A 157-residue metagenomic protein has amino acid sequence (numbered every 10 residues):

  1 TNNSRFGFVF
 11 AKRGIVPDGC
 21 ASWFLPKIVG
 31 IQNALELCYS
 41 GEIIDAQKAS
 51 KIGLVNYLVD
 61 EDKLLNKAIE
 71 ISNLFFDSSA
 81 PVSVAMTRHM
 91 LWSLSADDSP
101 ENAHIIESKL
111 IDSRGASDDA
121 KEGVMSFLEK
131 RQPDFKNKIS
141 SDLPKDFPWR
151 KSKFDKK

Functional and structural regions predicted by a protein language model:
T1-S4, V55-I105, A116-D118, D134-K156: C-terminal long alpha-helix characteristic of the crotonase
T1-V82, S117: Crotonase-fold acyl-CoA enzyme core
R5, K12, D45, A96-D98 (+2 more regions): Localized chelating/binding microdomains that coordinate divalent metal ions or stabilize phosphate-bearing
A21-F24, N33, M86, E107-L110 (+1 more regions): Hydrophobic alpha-helical segments typical of transmembrane helices and their membrane-interface/capping positions
L37-C38, T87-L91, I111, F127: Short alpha-helical scaffolding segments that buttress acidic/His motifs in well-ordered protein cores
I111-K121: Short, charged low-complexity linear motifs
K130: Conserved N-box asparagine in the HATPase_c
